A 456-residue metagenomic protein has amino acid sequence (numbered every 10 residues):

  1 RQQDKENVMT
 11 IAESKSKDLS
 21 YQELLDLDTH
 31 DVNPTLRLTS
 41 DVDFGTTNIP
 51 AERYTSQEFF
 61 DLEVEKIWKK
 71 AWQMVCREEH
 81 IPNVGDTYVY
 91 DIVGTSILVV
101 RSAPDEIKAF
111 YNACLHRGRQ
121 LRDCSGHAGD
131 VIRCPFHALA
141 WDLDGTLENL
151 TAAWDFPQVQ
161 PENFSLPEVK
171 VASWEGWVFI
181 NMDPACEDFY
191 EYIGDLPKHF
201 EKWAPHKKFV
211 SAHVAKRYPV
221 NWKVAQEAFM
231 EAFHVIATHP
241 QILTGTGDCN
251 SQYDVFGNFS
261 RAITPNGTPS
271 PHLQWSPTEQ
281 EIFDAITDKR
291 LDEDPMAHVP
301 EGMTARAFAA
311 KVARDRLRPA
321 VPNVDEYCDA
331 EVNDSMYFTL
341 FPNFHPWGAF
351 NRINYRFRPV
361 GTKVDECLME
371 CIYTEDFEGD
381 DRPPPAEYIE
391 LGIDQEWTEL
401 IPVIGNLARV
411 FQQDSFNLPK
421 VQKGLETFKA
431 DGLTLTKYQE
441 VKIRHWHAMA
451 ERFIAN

Functional and structural regions predicted by a protein language model:
R1-V8: Short, Lys/Arg-enriched N-terminal segments with co-localized hydrophobic residues within the first ~10-30 amino acids
K5, T29-Q57, R119-F136, S165-E175 (+1 more regions): N-terminal short leaders/motifs
M9, H80-P184, D188-H199: Rieske [2Fe-2S] iron-sulfur-binding domain
T10-C124, V169-S173: N-terminal pre-ligand scaffold of iron-sulfur
T10-S16, A172, W177-N456: C-terminal catalytic domain of Rieske-type non-heme iron oxygenases
H30-T39, L143, D195-K198, C328-D329: Short, flexible segments with low predicted structural confidence
P50, C76-R77, Q160, D188 (+1 more regions): Short, solvent-exposed coil/turn linker segments
K69-H80, L150-D155, S335-F341: Short Pro/Gly-enriched beta-strand edge/turn motifs at strand-loop
